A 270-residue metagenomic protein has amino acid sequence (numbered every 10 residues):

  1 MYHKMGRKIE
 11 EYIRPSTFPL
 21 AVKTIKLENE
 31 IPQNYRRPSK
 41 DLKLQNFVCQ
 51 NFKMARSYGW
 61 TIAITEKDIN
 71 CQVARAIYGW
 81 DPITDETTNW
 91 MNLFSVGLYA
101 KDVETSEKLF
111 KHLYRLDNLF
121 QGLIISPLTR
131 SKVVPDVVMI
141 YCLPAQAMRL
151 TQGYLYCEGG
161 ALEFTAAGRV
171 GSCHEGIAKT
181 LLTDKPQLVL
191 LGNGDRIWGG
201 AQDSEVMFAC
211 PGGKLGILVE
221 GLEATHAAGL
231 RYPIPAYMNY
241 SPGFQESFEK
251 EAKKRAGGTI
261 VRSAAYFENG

Functional and structural regions predicted by a protein language model:
H3-G270: Acidic, serine/proline-rich low-complexity intrinsically disordered regions
